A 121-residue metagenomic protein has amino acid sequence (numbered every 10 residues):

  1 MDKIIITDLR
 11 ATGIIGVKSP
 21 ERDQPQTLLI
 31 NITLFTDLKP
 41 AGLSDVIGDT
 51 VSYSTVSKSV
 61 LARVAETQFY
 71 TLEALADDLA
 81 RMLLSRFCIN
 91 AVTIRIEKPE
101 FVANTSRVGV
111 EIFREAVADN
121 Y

Functional and structural regions predicted by a protein language model:
M1-Y121: N-terminal, polar/charged subdomain of small-to-medium soluble alpha/beta proteins
